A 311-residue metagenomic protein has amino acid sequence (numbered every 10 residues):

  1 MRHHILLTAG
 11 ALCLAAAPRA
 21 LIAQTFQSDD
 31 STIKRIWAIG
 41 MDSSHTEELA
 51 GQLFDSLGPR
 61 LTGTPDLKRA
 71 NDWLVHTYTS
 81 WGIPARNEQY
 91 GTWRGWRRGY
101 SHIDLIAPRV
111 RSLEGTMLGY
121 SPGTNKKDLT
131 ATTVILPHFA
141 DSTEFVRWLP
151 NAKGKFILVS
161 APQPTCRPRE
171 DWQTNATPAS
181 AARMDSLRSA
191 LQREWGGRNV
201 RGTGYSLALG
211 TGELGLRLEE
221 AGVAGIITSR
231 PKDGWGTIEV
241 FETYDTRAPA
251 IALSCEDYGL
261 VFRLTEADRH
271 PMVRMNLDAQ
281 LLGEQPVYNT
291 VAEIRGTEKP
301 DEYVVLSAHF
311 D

Functional and structural regions predicted by a protein language model:
M1-A9: Bacterial N-terminal signal peptides that target proteins for export
T8-A20: Bacterial N-terminal signal peptides
T25-D29, G51, D55-G196: Noncatalytic luminal/extracellular "stalk/propeptide" segments of secretory-pathway proteins
S28-T64, Y90, Y100, D233-R247 (+1 more regions): N-terminal capping segment at the start of a domain
D30-K34, T46-F54, G58, K68-V75 (+5 more regions): Extracytoplasmic/secreted envelope proteins and their assembly/folding machinery, especially bacterial periplasmic
S31-T32, P108, S112-E114, Y120-V146 (+2 more regions): Soluble metallo-hydrolase cores and metallopeptidase-like ectodomains found primarily in the secretory/periplasmic
G40, F54-L61, L74, Y78-G82 (+6 more regions): Sec/Tat-exported extracytoplasmic proteins
L49-Q52, N87, F156-S160, A224-S229 (+3 more regions): Structural recognition of the beta-strand scaffold that forms the well-ordered cores of secreted hydrolase catalytic
